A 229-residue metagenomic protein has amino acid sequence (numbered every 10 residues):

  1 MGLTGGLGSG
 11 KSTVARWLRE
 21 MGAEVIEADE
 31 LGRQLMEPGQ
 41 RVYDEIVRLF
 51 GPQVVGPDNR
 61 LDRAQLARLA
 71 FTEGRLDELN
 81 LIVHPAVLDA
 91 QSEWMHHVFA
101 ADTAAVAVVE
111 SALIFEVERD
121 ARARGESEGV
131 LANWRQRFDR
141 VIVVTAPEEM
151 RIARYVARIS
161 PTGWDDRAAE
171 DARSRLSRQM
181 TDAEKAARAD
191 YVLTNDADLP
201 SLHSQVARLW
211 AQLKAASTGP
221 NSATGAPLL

Functional and structural regions predicted by a protein language model:
L3: Hydrophobic anchor at the beta1->P-loop junction of P-loop NTPases
G6, L18: P-loop (Walker A) phosphate-binding loop of NTP-binding proteins
S9: ATP-binding Walker
S12: Walker A/P-loop
E30-A107: ATP-dependent small-molecule kinase phosphotransfer cores that center on conserved nucleotide phosphate-binding segments
Y43-V47, E148-V156, A169, R173: An amphipathic alpha-helix signature
S92-T103, A107-A157: ATP-dependent NMP and nucleoside kinases share a basic, alpha-helical "lid"
F99-D102, Q136, R173, S177 (+2 more regions): C-terminal accessory "lid"/substrate-recognition subdomains
